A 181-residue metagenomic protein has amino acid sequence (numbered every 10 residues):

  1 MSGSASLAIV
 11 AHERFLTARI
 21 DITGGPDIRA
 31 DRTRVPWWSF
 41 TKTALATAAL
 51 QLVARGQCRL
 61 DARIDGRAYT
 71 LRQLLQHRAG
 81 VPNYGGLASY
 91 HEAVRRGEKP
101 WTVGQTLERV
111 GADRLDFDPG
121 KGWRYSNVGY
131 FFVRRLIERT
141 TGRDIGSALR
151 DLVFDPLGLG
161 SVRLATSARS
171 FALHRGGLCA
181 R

Functional and structural regions predicted by a protein language model:
M1-D31, P36, L60, H91-A93: A short, well-structured edge-of-sheet supersecondary motif
S2-S4, R55, R59-D61, V110 (+1 more regions): Short secondary-structure junction motifs
A11-F15, Y69-R181: Short, surface-exposed loop or secondary-structure junction motifs that flank catalytic or metal-binding residues
V35-W38, W123-Y125: Catalytic tyrosine of NAD(P)H-dependent dehydrogenase/reductases that use a Tyr as the general acid/base
P36-L60, V133-E138: Active-site SXXK
R59-Y69: Short, glycine/proline-biased beta-turn/loop segments that scaffold the active-site neighborhood
